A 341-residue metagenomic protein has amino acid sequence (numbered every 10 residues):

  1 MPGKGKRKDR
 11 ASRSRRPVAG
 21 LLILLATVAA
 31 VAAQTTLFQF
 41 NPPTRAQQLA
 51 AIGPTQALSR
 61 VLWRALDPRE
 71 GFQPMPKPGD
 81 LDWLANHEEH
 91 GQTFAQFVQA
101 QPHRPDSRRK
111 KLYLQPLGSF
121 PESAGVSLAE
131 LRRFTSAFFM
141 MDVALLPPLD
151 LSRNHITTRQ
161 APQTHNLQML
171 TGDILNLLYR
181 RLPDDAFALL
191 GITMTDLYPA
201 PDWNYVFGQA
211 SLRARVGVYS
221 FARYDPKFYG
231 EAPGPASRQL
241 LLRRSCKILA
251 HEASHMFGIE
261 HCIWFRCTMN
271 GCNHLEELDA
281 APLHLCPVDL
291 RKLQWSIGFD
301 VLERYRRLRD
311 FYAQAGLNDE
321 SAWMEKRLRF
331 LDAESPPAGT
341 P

Functional and structural regions predicted by a protein language model:
P2-K8, R16-P17, L22-L182, A186-A188 (+2 more regions): N-terminal low-structure segments adjacent to metalloprotease catalytic domains across cellular compartments
R108, P183-D184, L212-R213, I263 (+1 more regions): A short, structural micro-pattern
Q115-S119, A222, C272-H274: Short strand-loop junctions, especially beta-strand C-caps/beta-turns that link beta-sheets to coils or alpha-helices
L170, S220-A222, C286: Helix N-cap / beta->alpha transition motif
Y179, P183-M256: Active-site-proximal segment of zinc-dependent metalloprotease catalytic domains
A232-F311: The catalytic-center signature of Zn2+-dependent metalloproteases
